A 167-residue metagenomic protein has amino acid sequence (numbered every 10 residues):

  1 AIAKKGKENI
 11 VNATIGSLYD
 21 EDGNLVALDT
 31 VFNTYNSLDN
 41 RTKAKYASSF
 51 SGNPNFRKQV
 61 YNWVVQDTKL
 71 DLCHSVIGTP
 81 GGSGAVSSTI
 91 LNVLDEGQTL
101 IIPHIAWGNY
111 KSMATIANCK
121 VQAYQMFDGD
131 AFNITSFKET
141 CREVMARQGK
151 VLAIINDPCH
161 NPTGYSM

Functional and structural regions predicted by a protein language model:
A1-S48: N-terminal "arm"/small-domain region of PLP-dependent enzymes with the aminotransferase-like
T42-M167: Conserved core of the PLP fold type I
